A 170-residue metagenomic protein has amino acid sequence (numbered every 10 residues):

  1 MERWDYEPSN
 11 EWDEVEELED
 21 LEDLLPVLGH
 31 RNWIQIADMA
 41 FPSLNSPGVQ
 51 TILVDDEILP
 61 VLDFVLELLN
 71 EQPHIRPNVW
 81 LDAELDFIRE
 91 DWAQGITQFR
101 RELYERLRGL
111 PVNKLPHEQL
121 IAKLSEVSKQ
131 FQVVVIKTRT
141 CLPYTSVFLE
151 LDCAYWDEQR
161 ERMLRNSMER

Functional and structural regions predicted by a protein language model:
E2-I58: Long, hydrophobic N-terminal alpha-helical segment
V15, E19, D55-L59, D63 (+3 more regions): Electropositive phosphate-/nucleotide-binding environments in soluble metabolic enzymes
L24-R31, V65-I75, E102, R106 (+3 more regions): Change "in soluble alpha/beta enzymes" to "in soluble alpha/beta proteins
N32-Q35, Q50-T51, R76-W80, P111-N113 (+2 more regions): Structural motif
M39-P42, L85-F87, C141-L142: Gly/Ser/Thr-rich loops at beta-strand to alpha-helix junctions that form or flank small-molecule/cofactor-binding
P47-P77: A phosphate-binding glycine/aspartate-rich beta-alpha loop in the early core of alpha/beta enzymes
Q72-E105: Ordered, amphipathic secondary-structure segments that act as subunit-interaction surfaces in large macromolecular
W92-R170: Glycine-rich, aromatic-bearing surface loops/beta-hairpins
